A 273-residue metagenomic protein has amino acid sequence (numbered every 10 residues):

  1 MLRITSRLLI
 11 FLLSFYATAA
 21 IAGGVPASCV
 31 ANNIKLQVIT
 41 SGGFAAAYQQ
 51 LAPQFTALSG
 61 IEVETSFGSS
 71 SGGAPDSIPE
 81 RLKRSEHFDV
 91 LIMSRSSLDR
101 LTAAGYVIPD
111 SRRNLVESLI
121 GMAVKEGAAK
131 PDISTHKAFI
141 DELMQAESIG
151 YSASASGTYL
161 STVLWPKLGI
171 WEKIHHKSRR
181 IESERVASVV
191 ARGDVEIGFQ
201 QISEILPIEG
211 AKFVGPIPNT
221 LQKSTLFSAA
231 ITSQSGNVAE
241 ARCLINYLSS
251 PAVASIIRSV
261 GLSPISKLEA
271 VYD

Functional and structural regions predicted by a protein language model:
M1-R7: Positively charged n-region of N-terminal signal peptides that target proteins for export
R7-A20: Bacterial N-terminal signal peptides
G23-D76, E80-H87, R95-A104, R113-S118 (+1 more regions): Exported/periplasmic ABC-transporter solute-binding proteins
I92: Phosphate-/polyanion-interacting regions in eukaryotic proteins
P109-S111: Central helical "cap/lid" subdomain
